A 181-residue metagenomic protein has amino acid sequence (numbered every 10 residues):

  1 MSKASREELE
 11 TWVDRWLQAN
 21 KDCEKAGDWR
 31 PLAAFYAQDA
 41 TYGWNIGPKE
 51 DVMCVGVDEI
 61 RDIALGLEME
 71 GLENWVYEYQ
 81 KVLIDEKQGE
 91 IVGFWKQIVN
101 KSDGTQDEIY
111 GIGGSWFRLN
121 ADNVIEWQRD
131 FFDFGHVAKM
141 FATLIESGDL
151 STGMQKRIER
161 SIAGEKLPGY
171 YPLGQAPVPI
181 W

Functional and structural regions predicted by a protein language model:
M1-V13, V52-I63: Charged, low-complexity, helix/coiled-coil-prone segments
S2-D39, E70: Short acidic-aromatic low-complexity motifs
K3-A4, E8, E68-W181: A beta-strand edge to alpha-helix "cap/lid" segment located at domain peripheries
S5, L17, N45-K49, S102: Residue-level detector of alpha-helix boundaries and kinks
V13-E24, E50-M53, E70-N74, E126 (+1 more regions): Short, mixed-charge, low-aromatic patches
W29-I91: A solvent-exposed, acidic/Ser-Thr-rich amphipathic alpha-helical stretch
